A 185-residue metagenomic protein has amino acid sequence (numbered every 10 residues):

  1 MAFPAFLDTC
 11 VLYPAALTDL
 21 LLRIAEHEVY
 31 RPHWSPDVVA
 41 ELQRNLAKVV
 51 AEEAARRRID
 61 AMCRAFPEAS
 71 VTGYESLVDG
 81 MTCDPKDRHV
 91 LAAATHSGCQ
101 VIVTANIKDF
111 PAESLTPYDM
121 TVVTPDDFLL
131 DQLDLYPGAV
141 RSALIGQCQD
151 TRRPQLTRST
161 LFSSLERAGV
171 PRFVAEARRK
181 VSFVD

Functional and structural regions predicted by a protein language model:
P4, A15-V49: PIN/NYN-family metal-dependent endoribonuclease catalytic core
P4-C10: Asp-based phosphoryl-transfer active-site loop
L17, K86-D87: Amphipathic coiled-coil/heptad-repeat helices and related helical stalk/stem segments that mediate oligomerization
H33-Y74, R141, Q147-R172: PIN-domain endoribonuclease scaffold, especially VapC-family toxins
L77-C83: Short, flexible loop segments at the rims of nucleotide/cofactor-binding pockets, characterized by
R88-T121: Acidic, metal-binding active-site segment of PIN/NYN-like and related structure-specific nucleases
K108-D185: Acidic, PIN/NYN-like endoribonuclease modules and their adjacent C-terminal/linker elements
